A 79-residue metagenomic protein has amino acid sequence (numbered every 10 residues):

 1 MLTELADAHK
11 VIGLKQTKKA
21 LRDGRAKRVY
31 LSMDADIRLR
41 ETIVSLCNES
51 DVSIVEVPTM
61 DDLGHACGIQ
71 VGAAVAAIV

Functional and structural regions predicted by a protein language model:
M1-R25, D36-R38: Ribosome large-subunit tunnel/peptidyl-transferase-proximal elements
D7, L46-V79: C-terminal structural segments of small proteins and small subunits
Q16, K27, C67, V71: Short, flexible micro-motifs
Y30-L31: Alpha-helical transmembrane segments of helical membrane proteins, especially in multi-pass transport, channel
D34-A35, P58: Short beta->alpha linker loops
R38-L39, E56: Residue-level preference for nonpolar/small residues embedded in alpha-helices
L39-R40, L63: Short, well-ordered alpha-helical microsegments
I43: Aromatic/hydrophobic pocket-lining residues that form π-stacking "cages" and hydrophobic walls in ligand
